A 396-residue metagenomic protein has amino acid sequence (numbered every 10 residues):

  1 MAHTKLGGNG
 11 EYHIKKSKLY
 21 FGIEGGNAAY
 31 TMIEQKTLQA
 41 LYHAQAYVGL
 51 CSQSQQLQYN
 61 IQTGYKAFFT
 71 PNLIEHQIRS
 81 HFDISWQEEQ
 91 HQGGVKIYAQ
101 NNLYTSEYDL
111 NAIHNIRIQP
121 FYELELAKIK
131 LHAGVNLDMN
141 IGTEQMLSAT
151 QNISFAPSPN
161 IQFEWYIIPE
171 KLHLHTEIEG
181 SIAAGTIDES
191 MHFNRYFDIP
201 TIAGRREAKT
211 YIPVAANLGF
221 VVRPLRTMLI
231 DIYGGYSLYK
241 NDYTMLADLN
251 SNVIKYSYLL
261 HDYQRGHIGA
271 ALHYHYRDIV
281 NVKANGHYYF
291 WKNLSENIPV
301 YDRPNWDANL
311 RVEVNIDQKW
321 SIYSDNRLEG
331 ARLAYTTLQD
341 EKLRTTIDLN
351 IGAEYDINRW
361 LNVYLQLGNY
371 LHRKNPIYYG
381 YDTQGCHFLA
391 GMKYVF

Functional and structural regions predicted by a protein language model:
M1-G93, Y98-Y104, I113-R117, L124-E125 (+3 more regions): Outer-membrane beta-barrel channel domains
L6-G7, S80-H81, R117-Q119, A215-A216 (+2 more regions): Short structured motifs
K130, G134-F396: Exposed, low-structure sequence patches enriched in small/polar residues
